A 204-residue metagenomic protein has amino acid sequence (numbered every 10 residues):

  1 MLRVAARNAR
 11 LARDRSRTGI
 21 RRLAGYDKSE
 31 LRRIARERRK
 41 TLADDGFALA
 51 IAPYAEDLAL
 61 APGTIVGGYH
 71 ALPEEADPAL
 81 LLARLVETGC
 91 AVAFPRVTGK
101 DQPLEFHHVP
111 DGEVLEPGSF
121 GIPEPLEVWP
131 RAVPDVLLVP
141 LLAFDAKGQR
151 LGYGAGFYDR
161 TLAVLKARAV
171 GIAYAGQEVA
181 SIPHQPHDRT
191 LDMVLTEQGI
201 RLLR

Functional and structural regions predicted by a protein language model:
L2-A132: N-terminal active-site beta-alpha-beta segment that forms phosphate/nucleotide-binding and substrate-recognition loops
A5, D101-R204: Conserved phosphate- and dinucleotide-binding cores of soluble alpha/beta proteins, encompassing both enzyme active
